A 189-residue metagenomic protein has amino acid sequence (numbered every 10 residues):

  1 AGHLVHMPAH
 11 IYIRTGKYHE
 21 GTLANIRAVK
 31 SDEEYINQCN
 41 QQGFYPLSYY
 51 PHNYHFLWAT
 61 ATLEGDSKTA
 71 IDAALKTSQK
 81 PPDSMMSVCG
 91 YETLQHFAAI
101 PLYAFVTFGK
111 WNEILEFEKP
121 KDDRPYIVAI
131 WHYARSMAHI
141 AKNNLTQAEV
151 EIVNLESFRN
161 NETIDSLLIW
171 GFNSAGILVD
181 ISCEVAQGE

Functional and structural regions predicted by a protein language model:
A1, G43-F44, S78-C89, F117-Y126 (+2 more regions): Solenoid-like repeat scaffolds
A1-L4, P8-R14, Y18-Y35: Hydrophobic, small-residue-rich alpha-helical packing segments that form membrane-like cores
G2-V5, F44-L47, P51, Q95 (+2 more regions): Start-of-helix signal in alpha-solenoid helical-repeat scaffolds, especially tetratricopeptide repeats
M7, R14, F56, I100 (+4 more regions): "A position-specific structural signal for the A-helix of alpha-solenoid helical repeats
E20-S31, G65-K80, G109-D122, L145-N160: Alpha-helical repeat scaffolds
I140-N143, A148-E151, A175-E189: C-terminal substrate/ligand-recognition segments
